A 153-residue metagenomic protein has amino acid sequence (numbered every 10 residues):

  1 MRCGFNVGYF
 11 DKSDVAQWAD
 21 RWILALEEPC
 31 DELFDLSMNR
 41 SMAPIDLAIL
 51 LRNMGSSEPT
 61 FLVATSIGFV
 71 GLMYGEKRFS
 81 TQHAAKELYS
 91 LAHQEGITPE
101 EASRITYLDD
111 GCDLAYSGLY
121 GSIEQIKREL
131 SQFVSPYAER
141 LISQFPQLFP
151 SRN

Functional and structural regions predicted by a protein language model:
M1-N153: Acidic, Ser/Pro/Thr-rich low-complexity regulatory regions and the short amphipathic helical interaction modules they
